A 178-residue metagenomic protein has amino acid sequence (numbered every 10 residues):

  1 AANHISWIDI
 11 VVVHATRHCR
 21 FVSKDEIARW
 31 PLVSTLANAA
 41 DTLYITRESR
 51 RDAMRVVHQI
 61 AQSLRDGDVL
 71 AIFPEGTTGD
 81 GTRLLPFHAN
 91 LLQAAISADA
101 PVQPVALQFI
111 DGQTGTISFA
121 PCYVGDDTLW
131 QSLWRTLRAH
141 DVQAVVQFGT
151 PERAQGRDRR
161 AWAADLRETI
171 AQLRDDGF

Functional and structural regions predicted by a protein language model:
A1-R50, T114: Catalytic core of membrane glycerolipid acyltransferases/transacylases, capturing the structured, soluble-facing
H4-S6, G76-G79, L107-F109: Short glycine-rich anion-binding loops that position phosphate/pyrophosphate groups of nucleotides and phosphorylated
L32-T35, S49, T82-A161, D165: A cross-family acyltransferase "interaction/gating" segment
T42, G67-F73, P101, V145: Residue-level preference for the first positions of well-ordered beta-strands
T42-L64, E168: A membrane-cytosol interface segment of integral membrane proteins
S63-L92: Catalytic-site beta-strand/loop segments enriched in glycine and acidic/polar residues
T169-D176: C-terminal alpha-helix
